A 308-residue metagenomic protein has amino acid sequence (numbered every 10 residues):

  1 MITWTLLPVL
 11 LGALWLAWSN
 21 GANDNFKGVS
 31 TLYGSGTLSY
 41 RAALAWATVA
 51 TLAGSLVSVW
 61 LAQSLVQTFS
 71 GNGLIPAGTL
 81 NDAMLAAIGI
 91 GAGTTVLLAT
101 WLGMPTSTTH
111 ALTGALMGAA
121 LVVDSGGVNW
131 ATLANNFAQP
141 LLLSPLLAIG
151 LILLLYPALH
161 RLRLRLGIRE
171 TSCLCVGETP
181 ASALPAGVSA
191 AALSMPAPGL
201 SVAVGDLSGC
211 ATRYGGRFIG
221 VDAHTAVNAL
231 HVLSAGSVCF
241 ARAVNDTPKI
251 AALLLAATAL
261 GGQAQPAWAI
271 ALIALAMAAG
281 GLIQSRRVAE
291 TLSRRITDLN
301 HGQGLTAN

Functional and structural regions predicted by a protein language model:
M1-L7, I75-L80, V122-T132, A256-A269: Helix-coil boundary and interhelical linker segments in multi-pass alpha-helical membrane proteins
W4-L56: N-terminal signal-anchor module of multipass membrane proteins
V9-L16, W46-G54, S58, A62 (+16 more regions): Alpha-helical transmembrane segments in multi-pass membrane proteins
A22-V29, T37, L102-G114, T247-A251 (+1 more regions): Short, non-helical or kinked segments that cap or interrupt transmembrane helices
T31-Y40, T113-G127, L254-G262: Interfacial segments of multi-pass membrane proteins
G36-V49, D82, T132, N136 (+2 more regions): Membrane-interface alpha-helices at helix entry/exit sites of multi-pass transporters
H160-S234: Intrinsically disordered, low-complexity non-transmembrane regions of multi-pass membrane transporters
V238-A307: Transmembrane helical segments that form the transport core of multi-pass membrane transport proteins
